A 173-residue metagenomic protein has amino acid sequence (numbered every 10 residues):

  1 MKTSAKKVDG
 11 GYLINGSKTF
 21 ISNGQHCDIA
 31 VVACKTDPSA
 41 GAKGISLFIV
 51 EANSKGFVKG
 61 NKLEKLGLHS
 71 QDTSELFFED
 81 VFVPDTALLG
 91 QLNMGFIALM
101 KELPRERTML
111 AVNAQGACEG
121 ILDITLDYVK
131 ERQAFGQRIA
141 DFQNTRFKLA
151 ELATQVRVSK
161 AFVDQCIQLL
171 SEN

Functional and structural regions predicted by a protein language model:
M1, D28, G44, D72-S74: Residues that flank catalytic or metal-binding motifs in active/ligand-binding sites
T3-K6: A structural signal for short hydrophobic beta-strand segments in well-ordered beta-sheet cores
V8, N15, I97: ABC transporter nucleotide-binding domain catalytic core, centered on the Walker B motif
V8-G10, K35-S39, A52-K55, E79-A87: Short loop segments at secondary-structure junctions
D9-L13, I29, T73: A generic structural signal for beta-strand entry/edge sites
N15-K59: A short core secondary-structure module
F57-R157: Glycine-rich beta->alpha junctions and the first turn(s) of the following alpha-helix
A150-E172: Active-site pocket-lining segment
